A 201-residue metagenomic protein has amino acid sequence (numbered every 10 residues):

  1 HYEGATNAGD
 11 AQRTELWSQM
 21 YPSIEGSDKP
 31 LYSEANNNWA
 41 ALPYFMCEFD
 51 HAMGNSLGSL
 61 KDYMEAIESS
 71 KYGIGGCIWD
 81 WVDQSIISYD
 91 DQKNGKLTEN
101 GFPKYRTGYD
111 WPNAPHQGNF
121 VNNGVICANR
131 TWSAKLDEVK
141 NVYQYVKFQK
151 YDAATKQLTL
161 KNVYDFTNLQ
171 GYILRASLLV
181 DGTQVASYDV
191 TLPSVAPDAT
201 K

Functional and structural regions predicted by a protein language model:
H1-Q157, Y164-Q170, S177-T183: Extended substrate-binding grooves/exosites of carbohydrate-active enzymes
I173, S177-K201: Intrinsically disordered, low-complexity Pro/Gly/Ser/Thr-rich segments with frequent PxxP/GP/PP motifs and embedded
